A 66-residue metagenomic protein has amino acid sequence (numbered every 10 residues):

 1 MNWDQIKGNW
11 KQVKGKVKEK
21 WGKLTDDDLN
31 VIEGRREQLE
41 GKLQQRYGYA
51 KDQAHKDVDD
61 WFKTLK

Functional and structural regions predicted by a protein language model:
M1-K66: Intrinsically disordered, low-complexity, hydrophilic segments
